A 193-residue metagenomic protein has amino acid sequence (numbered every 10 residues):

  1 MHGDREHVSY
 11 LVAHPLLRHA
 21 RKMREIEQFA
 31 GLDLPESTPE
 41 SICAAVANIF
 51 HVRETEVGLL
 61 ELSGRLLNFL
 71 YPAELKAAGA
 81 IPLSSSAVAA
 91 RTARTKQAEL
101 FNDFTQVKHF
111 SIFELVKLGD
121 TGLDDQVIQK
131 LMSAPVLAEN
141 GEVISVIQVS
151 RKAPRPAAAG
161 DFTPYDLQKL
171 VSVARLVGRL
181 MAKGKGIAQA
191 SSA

Functional and structural regions predicted by a protein language model:
M1-S37, L176, K183-A193: Signal-transmission linkers at sensory-effector interfaces
H2-Y10, V143, R151-V173, L180-Q189: Regulatory loop-to-helix N-cap segments in sensory/regulatory domains that couple ligand/signal detection
L11, Q28-L32, E40-I49, R91 (+4 more regions): Amphipathic alpha-helical regulatory segments at dimerization interfaces that relay allosteric signals between sensory
Q28-L70, G184: Helix-loop-beta substructure at the N-terminus of cytosolic sensory domains that couple signal/ligand detection
N68, K76-E114, T121-D124, M132: Regulatory sensory and allosteric helical modules in signal-transduction proteins and certain transcription factors
Q129-A138, S145: A short, aliphatic-rich beta-strand micro-motif
Q148: Conserved beta-strand in the GNAT
